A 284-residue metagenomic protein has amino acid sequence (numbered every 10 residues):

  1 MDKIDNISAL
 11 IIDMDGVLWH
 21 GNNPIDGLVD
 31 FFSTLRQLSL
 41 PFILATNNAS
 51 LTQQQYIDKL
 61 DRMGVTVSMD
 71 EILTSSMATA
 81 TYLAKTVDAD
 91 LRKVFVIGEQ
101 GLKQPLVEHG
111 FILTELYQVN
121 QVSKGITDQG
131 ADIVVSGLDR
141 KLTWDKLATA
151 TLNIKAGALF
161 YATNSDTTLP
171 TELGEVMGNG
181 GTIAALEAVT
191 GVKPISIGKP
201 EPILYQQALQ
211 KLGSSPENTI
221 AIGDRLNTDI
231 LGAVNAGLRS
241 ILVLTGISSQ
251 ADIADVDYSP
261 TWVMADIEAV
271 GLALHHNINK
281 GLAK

Functional and structural regions predicted by a protein language model:
D2-I12, W19-L40, A49-L73, A80-K284: Asp-based, Mg2+/Mn2+-dependent phosphohydrolase catalytic module
